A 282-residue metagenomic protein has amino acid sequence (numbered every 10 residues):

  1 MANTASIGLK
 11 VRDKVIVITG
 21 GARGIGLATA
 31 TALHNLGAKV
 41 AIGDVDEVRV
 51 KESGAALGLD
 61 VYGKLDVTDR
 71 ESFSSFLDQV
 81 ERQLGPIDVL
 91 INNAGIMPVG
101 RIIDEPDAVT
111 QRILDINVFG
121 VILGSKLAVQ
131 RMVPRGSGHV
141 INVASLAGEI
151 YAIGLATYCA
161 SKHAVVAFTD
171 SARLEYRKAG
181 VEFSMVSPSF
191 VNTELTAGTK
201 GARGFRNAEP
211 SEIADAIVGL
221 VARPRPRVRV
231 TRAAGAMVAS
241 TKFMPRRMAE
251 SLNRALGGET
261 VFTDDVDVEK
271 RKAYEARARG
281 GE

Functional and structural regions predicted by a protein language model:
S6-K39: Canonical Rossmann dinucleotide-binding motif of NAD(H)/NADP(H)-dependent dehydrogenases/reductases, specifically
E47, L65-S75, D107: The beta1-alpha1 cofactor-binding region of Rossmann-like NAD(H)/NADP(H)-dependent oxidoreductases
L59, Q79-L90, P98, S137: A glycine-rich helix->loop->beta "capping" turn within Rossmann-like NAD(P)(H)-dependent oxidoreductase domains
R101-I102, P106-L114: Substrate-binding pocket helix/loop in short-chain dehydrogenase/reductase
S125, S161: Active-site helix of classical SDR
S145: Residue(s) in the substrate-gating loop at a strand-loop-helix junction that position the organic substrate next
M185, G201-V238: C-terminal helical subdomain
